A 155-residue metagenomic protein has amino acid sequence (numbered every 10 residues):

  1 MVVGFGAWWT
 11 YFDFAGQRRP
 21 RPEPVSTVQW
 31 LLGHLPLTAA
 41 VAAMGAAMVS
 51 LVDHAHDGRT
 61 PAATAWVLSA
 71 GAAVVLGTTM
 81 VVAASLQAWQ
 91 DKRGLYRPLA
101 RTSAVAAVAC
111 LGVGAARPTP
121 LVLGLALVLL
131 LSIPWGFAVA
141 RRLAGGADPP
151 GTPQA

Functional and structural regions predicted by a protein language model:
M1-G112, L129-P149: Predominantly late transmembrane helices and immediately cytosolic-facing juxtamembrane segments
R117-L127: Loop-to-transmembrane alpha-helix initiation sites
P150-A155: Short, intrinsically disordered terminal tails adjacent to the first/last structured region
